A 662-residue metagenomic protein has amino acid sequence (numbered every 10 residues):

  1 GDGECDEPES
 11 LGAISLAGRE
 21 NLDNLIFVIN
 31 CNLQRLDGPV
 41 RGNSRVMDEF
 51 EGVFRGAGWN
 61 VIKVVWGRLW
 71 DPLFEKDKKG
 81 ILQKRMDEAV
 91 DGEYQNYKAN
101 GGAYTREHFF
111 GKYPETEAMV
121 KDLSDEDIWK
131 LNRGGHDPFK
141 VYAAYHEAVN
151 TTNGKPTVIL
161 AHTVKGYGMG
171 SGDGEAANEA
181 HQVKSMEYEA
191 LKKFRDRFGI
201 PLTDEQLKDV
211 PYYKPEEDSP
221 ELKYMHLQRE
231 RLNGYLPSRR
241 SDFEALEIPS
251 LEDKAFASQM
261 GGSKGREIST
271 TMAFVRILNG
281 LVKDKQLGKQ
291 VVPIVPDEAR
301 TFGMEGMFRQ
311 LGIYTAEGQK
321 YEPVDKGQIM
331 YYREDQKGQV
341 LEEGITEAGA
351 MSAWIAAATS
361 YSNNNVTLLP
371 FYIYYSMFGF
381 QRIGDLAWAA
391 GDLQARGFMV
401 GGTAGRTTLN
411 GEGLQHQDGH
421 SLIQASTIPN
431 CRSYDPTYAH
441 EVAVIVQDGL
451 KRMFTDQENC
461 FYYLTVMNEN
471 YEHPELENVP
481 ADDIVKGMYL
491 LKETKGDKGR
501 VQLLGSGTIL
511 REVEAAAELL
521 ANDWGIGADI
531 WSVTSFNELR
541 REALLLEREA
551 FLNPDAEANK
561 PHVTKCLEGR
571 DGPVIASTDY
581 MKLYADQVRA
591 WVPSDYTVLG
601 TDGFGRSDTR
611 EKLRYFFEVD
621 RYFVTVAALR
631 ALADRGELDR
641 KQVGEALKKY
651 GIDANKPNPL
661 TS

Functional and structural regions predicted by a protein language model:
G1, Q339-E342, P370-Y374, R500-G505 (+1 more regions): Short glycine-rich or small-residue beta-strand-to-loop segments that form or flank ligand, phosphate, metal/Fe-S
G1-G3, Q310: Short intrinsically disordered, low-complexity coil segments enriched in acidic
G3, M351, A357, Q502-L504: Conserved catalytic-core segments centered on acid/base and nucleophilic motifs
G3-E9: Short acidic, Gly/Ser-rich segments with clustered Asp/Glu that frequently serve as metal-coordination loops in enzyme
L11-D209, Y213, I329, T408-H416 (+4 more regions): Thiamine diphosphate
T116-G135, F139-A143, V210-P474, A481-D482 (+7 more regions): Thiamine diphosphate
